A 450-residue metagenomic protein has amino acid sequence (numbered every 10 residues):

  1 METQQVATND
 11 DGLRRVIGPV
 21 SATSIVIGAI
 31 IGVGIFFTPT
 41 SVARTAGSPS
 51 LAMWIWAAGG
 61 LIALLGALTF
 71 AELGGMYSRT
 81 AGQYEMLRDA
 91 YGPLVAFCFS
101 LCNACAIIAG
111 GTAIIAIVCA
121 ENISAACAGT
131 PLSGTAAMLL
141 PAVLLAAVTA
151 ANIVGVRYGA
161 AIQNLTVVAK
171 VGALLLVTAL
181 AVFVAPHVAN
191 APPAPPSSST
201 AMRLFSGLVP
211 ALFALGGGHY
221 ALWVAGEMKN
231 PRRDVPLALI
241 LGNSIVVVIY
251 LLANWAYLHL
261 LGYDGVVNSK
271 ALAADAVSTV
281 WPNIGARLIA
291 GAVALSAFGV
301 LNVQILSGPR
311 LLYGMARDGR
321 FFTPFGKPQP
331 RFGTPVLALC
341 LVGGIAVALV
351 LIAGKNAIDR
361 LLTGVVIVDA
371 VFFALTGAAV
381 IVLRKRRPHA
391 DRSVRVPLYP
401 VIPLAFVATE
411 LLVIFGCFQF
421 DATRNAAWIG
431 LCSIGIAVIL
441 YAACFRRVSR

Functional and structural regions predicted by a protein language model:
M1-T40, R44-P49, L64-L68, R79-T80 (+7 more regions): Membrane-interface "cap" regions at the ends of multi-pass membrane proteins
T3, T8-L13, P49-W56, C127-A136 (+1 more regions): Helix-loop-helix junctions that connect adjacent transmembrane segments in multi-pass membrane transporters
S41, L64-L145, T149-I153, Y158 (+3 more regions): Hydrophobic transmembrane alpha-helices that form the core helical bundles of multi-pass secondary transporters
A43-G47, L51, E121-A137, R157-V167 (+4 more regions): Transmembrane helix-loop boundary segments of multi-pass membrane transporters
E85-L87, G92, S124-T130, L208 (+3 more regions): TM-loop-TM module centered on a large, flexible mid-protein loop between adjacent transmembrane helices in multi-pass
A136-V184, S198, L239-N243, V365-L375 (+2 more regions): Membrane-interface loop-to-helix entry segments
F325-G333, F373-A422: C-terminal membrane-solvent junction of multi-pass transporters and transport-like membrane proteins
T363-G364, V368-D369, L398-R450: A generic transmembrane alpha-helix motif of multi-pass inner-membrane proteins
